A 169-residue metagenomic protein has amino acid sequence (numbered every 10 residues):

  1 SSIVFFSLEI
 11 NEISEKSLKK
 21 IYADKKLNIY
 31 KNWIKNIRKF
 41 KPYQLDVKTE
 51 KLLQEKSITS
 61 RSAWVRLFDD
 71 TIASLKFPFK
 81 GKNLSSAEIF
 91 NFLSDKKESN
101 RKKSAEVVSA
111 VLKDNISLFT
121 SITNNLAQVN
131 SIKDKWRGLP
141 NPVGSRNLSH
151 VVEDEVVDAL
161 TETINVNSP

Functional and structural regions predicted by a protein language model:
S1-P169: A well-structured
